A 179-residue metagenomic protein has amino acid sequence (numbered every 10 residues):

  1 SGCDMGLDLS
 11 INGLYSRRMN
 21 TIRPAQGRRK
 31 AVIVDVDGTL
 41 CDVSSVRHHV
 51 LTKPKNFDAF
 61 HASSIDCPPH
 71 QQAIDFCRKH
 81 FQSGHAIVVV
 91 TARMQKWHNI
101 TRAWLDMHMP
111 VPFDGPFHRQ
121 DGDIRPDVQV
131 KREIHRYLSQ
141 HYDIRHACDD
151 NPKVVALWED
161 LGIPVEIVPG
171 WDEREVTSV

Functional and structural regions predicted by a protein language model:
N20-R125: Alpha-helical substrate-recognition element adjacent to the catalytic core
A103-M107, L138, K153: S-adenosylmethionine/decaboxylated-SAM
P126-S139: Short loop-to-alpha-helix "cap/lid" segments that border enzyme active sites across diverse enzyme classes
H135, Y142-V179: Acidic, Mg2+-coordinating phosphoryl-transfer loop and its flanking beta/alpha structural elements, shared across
